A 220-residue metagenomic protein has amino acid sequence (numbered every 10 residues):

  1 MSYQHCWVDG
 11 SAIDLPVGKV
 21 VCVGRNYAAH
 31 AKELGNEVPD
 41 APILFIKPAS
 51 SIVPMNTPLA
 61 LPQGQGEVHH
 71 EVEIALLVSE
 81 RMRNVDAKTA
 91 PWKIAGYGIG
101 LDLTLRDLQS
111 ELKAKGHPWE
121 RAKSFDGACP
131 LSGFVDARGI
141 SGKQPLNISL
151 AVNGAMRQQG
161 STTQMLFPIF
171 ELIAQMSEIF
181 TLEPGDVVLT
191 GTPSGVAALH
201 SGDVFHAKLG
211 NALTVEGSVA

Functional and structural regions predicted by a protein language model:
M1-A95, D107: Extended, compositionally biased flexible segments
S2-L15, N26, H30, N36-V38 (+2 more regions): Catalytic-pocket segment enriched in acidic/His residues
